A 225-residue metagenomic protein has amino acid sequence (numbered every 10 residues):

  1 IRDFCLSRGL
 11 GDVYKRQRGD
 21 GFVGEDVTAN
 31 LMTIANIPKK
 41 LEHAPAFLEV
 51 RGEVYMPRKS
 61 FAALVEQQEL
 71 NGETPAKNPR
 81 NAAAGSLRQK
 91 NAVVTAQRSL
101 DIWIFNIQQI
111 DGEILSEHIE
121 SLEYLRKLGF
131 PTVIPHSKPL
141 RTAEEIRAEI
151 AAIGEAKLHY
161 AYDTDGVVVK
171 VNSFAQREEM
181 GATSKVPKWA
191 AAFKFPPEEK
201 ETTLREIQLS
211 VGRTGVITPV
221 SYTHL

Functional and structural regions predicted by a protein language model:
R2, R8-L225: RNA/tRNA-interacting regions in translation and RNA-turnover enzymes
